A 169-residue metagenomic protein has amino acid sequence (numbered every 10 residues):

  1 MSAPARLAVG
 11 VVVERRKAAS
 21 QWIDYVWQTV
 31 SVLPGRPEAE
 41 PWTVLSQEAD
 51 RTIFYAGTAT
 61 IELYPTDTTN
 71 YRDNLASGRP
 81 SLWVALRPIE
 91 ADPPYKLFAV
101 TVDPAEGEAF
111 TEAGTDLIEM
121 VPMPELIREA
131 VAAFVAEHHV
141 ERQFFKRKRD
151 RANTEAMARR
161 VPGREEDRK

Functional and structural regions predicted by a protein language model:
M1-E125, V140-K169: Terminal targeting/leader modules
E125-H139: Amphipathic alpha-helical interface segments used for dimerization/assembly
